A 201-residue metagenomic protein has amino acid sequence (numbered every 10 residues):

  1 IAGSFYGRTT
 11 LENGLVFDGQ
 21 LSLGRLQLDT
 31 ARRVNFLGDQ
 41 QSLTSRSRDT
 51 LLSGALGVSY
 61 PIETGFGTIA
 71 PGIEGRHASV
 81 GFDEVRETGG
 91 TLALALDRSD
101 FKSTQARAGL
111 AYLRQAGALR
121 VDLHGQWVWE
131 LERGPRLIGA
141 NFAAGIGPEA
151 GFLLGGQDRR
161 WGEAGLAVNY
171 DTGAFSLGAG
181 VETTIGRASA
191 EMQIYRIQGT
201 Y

Functional and structural regions predicted by a protein language model:
I1-Y201: Membrane translocator/pore-forming domains, dominated by Gram-negative outer-membrane beta-barrels
